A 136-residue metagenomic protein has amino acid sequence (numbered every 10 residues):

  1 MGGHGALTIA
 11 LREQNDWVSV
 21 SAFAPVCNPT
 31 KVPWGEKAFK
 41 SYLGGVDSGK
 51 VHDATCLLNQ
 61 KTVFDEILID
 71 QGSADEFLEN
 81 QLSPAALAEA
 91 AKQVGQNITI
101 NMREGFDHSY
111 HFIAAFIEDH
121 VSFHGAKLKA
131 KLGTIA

Functional and structural regions predicted by a protein language model:
M1-A136: Non-catalytic cap/lid and distal C-terminal segments of serine-dependent acyl enzymes
